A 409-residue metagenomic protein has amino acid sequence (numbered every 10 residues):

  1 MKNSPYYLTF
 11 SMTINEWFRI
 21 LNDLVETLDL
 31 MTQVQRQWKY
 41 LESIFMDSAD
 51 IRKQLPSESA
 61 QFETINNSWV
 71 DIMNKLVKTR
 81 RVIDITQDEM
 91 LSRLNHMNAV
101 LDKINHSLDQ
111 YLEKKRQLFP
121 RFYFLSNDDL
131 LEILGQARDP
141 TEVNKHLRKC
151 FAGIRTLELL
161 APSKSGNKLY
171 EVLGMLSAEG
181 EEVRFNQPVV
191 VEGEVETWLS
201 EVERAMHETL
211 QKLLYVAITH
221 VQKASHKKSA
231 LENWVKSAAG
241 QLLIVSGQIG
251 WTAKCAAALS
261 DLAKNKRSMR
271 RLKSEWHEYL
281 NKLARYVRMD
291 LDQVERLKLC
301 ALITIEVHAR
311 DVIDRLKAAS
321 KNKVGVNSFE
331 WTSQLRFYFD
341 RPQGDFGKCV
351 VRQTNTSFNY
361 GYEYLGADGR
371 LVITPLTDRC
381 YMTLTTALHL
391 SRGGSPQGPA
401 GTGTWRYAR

Functional and structural regions predicted by a protein language model:
M1-A230, S237-Q241, Q248, T252 (+1 more regions): Extended alpha-helical scaffold segments
K2-T9, R352-E363, A408-R409: Active-site-adjacent bridging/hinge elements
W17-F18, Q117-L118, G347-K348, R370-V372 (+2 more regions): Eukaryotic intrinsically disordered and solvent-exposed regulatory patches
L28, F119, N359-G361, Y381 (+1 more regions): Beta-strand-rich binding-surface signature of beta-sandwich/beta-barrel folds used to engage anionic ligands
Q35, D129, L134-A137, F339-Q343 (+3 more regions): Residues that form ligand- and interface-recognition hot spots within folded domains
N144, R148-P375, R379: Extended, charged/polar low-complexity intrinsically disordered regions
L376-T377, T385-S391: Phosphate-binding P-loop
H389-R409: Walker A/P-loop
